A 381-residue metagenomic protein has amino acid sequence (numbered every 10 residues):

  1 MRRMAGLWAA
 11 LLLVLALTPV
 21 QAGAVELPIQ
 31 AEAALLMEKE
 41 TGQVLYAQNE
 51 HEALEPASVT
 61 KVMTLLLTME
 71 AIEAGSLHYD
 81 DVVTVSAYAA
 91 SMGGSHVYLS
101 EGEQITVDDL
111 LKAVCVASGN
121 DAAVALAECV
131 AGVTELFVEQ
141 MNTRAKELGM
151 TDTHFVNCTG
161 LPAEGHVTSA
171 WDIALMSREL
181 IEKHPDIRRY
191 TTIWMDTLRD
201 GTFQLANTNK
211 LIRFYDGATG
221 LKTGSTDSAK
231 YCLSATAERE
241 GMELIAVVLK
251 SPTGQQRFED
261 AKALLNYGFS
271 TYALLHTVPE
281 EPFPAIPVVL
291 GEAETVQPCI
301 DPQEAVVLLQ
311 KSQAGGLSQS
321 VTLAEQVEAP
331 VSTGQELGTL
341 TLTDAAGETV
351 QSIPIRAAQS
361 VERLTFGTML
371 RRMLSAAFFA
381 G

Functional and structural regions predicted by a protein language model:
M1-A5, P56, V107, F366 (+1 more regions): Structural motif marking the loop-to-transmembrane transition
R2-G23: Sec-dependent N-terminal signal peptides of Gram-positive bacterial secreted proteins and lipoproteins
R3-M4, V62, R239: Hydrophobic alpha-helical segments, especially transmembrane helices and their immediate juxtamembrane helical caps
V14-L15, E73, Y272: Hydrophobic alpha-helical membrane context
L15, V25-L27, A237, P330-V331: Sterically constrained small-residue positions within well-ordered secondary structures of folded domains
A22-H184: Active-site-adjacent loops and short helices of periplasmic peptidoglycan-processing enzymes
M150-H154, P162-G381: Domain-terminus/edge residues, biased toward the C-terminal soluble/receptor-binding domains of extracytoplasmic
